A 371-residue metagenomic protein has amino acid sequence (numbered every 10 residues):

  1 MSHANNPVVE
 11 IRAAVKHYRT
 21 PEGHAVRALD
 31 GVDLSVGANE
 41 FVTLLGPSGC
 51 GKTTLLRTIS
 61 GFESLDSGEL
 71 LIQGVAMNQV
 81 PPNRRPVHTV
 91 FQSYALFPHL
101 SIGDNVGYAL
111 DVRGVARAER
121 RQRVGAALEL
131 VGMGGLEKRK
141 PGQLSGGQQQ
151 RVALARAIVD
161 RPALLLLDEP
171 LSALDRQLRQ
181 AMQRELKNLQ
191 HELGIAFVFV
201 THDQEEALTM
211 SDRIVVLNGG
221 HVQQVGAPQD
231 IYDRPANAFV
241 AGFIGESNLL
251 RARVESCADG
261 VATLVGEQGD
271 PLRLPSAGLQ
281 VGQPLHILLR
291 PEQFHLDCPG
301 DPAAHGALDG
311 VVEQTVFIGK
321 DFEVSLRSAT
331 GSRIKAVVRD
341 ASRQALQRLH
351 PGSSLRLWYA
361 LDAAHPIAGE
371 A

Functional and structural regions predicted by a protein language model:
V32-T43, F97: Pre-Walker A (P-loop) beta-loop-beta motif of ABC nucleotide-binding domains
L45-P47: The feature captures the beta-strand-to-loop junction immediately N-terminal to the Walker
S60: Helix-to-loop junction immediately C-terminal to a conserved catalytic motif
G68-A76: Conserved ABC transporter NBD signature motif
P82-G242: ABC ATPase nucleotide-binding domains
S247, C257-A371: Non-catalytic connector elements of ABC transporters
